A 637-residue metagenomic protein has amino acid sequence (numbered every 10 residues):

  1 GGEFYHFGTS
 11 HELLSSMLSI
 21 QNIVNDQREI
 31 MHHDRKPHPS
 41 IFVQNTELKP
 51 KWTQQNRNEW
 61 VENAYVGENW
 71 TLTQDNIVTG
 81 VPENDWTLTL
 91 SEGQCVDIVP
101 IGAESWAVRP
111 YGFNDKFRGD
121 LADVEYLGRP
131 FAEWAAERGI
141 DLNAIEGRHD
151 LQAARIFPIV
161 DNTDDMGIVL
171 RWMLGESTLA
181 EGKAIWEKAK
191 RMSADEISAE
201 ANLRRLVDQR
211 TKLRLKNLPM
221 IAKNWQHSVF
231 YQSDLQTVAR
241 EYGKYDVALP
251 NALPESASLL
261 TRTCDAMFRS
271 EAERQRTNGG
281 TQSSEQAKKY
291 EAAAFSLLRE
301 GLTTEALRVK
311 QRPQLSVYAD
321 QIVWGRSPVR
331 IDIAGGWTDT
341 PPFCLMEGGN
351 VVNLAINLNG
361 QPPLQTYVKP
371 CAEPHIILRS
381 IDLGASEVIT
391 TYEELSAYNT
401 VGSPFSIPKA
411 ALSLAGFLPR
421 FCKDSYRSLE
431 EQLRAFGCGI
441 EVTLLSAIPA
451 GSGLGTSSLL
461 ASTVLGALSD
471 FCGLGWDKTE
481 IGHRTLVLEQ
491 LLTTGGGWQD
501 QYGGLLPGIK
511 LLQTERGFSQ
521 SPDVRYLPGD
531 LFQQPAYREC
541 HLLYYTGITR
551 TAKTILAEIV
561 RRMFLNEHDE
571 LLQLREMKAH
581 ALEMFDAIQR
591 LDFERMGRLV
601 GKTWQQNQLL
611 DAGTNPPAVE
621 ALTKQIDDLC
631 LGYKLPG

Functional and structural regions predicted by a protein language model:
G1-N278: Left-handed beta-helix
T9, S457, G637: Short, conserved phosphate/pyrophosphate- and ester-handling motifs at nucleotide-, phospho-/glycolipid
E12, S403-A410, T456, L460-V464 (+1 more regions): Catalytic-loop motifs flanking and including active-site residues across diverse enzymes
G175-L179, K183-R434, H483-T493, Q501-L635: C-terminal nucleotide
I389-S396, C438-A450: Glycine/charged-rich beta-loop-alpha catalytic/anionic-binding loops adjacent to active sites
I448-S452, L631-Y633: Short pre-catalytic strand/loop immediately N-terminal to key active-site residues, enriched for Gly-Thr
S452-L474: DPxDG-like acidic metal-binding loop motif
D470-L488: Contiguous, small/hydrophobic- and glycine-enriched helical/loop subdomains that border and often "cap" functional
